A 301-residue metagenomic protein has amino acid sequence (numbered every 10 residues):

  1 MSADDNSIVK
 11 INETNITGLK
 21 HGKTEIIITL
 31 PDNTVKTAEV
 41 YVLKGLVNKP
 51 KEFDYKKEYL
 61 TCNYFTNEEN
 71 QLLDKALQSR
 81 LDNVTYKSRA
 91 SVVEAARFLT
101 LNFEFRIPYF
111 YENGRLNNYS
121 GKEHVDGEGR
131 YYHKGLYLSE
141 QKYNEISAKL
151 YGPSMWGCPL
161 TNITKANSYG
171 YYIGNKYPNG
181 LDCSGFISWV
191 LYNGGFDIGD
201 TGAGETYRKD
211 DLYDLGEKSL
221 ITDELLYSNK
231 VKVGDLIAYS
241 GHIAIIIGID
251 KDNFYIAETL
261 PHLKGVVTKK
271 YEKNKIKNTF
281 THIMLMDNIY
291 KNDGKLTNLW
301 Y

Functional and structural regions predicted by a protein language model:
M1-K49: Extracytoplasmic soluble-region selector
L30, D126, D250: Acidic surface patches and DE-rich sequence motifs
K49-S184, W189, N193-G194: N-terminal capping segments
F196-K269: ...with weaker cross-activation on analogous glycine-rich loops/strands in unrelated enzymes
K269-Y301: Low-complexity, Gly/Ser/Thr/Pro-rich intrinsically disordered linker/tail segments
